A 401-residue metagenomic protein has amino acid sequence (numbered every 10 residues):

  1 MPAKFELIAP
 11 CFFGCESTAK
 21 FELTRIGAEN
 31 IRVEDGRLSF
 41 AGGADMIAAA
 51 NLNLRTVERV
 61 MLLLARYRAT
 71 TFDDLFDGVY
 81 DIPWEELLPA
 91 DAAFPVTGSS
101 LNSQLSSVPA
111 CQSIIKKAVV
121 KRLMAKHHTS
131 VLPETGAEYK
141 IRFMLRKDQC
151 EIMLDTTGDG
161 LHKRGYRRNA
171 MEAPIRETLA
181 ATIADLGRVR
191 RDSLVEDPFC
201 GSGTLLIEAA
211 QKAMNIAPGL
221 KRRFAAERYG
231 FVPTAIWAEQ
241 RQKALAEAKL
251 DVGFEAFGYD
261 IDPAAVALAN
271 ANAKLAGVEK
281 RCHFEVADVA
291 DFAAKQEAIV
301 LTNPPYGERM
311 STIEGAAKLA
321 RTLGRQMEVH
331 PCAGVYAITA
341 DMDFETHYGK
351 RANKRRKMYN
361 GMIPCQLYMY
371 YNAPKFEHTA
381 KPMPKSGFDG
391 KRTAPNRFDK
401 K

Functional and structural regions predicted by a protein language model:
P2-A137, K401: Non-catalytic nucleic-acid substrate-recognition regions in nucleic-acid-modifying enzymes
D45-L52, D159-H162, F376-H378: Short, charged/polar, Gly/Pro-enriched secondary-structure boundary elements
L101-Q104, G160, P305-R309: A short, flexible beta-alpha/helix-coil linker loop
I141-L154, Y368: C-terminal edge-of-domain segments
I152-L186: SAM-dependent Rossmann-like transferase core, predominantly class I methyltransferases with a strong bias toward
I175-A293, E308-R309, I313-A317: Conserved S-adenosyl-L-methionine
D288-K400: C-terminal catalytic and target-recognition region of SAM-dependent MTase-like enzymes, primarily methyltransferases
